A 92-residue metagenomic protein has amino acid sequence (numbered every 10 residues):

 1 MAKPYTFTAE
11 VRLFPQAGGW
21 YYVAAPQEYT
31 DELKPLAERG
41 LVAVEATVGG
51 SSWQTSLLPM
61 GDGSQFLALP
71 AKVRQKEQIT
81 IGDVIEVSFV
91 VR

Functional and structural regions predicted by a protein language model:
M1-S64, I81-R92: Long, compositionally biased stretches
E32, P70-Q75: Short alpha-helix capping/helix-loop boundary micro-motifs
L67: Beta-strand/loop nucleic-acid-binding surfaces
